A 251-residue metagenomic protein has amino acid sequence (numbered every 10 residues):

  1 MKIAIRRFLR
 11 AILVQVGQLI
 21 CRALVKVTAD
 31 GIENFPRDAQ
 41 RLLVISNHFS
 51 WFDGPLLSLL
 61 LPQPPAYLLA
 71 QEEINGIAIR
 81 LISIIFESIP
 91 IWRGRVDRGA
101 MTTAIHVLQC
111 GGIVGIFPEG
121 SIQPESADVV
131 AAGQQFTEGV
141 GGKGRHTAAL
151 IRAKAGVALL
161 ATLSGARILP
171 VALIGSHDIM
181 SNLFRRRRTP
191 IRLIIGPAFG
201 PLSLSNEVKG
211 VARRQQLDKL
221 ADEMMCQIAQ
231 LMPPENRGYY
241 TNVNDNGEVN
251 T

Functional and structural regions predicted by a protein language model:
M1-L9, M101-T251: Non-catalytic C-terminal accessory region of glycerolipid acyltransferases and related lyso-lipid remodeling enzymes
M1-N34, L56, Q63, G76-F86: A transmembrane-helix-recognition feature enriched in membrane-embedded lipid enzymes and envelope glyco-/phospholipid
V14-Q15, V27-I32, F52-G54, M101-T103 (+2 more regions): A generic local structural motif
R22-D30, R95-V96, I174-H177: Short gly/ser/thr-rich secondary-structure transition/capping motifs
A23, D38, Q63-P64, I85 (+2 more regions): Structured helix-beta-strand junction loops
V27, Q63-P64, I89, G111 (+2 more regions): Secondary-structure boundary/capping positions in well-ordered alpha/beta enzyme cores
I32, N47, A70, E119 (+1 more regions): Generic beta-structure capping elements
P36-V96, T102-T103, A131-G142: Catalytic core of membrane glycerolipid acyltransferases/transacylases, capturing the structured, soluble-facing
